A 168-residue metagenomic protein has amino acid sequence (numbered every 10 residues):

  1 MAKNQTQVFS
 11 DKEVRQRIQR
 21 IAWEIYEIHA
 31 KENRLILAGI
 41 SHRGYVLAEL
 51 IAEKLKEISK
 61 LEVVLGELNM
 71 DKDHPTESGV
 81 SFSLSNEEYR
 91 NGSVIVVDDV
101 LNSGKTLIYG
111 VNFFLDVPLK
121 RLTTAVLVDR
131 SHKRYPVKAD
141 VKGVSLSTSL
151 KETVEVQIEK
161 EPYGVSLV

Functional and structural regions predicted by a protein language model:
M1-V168: PRPP-associated nucleotide enzymes
